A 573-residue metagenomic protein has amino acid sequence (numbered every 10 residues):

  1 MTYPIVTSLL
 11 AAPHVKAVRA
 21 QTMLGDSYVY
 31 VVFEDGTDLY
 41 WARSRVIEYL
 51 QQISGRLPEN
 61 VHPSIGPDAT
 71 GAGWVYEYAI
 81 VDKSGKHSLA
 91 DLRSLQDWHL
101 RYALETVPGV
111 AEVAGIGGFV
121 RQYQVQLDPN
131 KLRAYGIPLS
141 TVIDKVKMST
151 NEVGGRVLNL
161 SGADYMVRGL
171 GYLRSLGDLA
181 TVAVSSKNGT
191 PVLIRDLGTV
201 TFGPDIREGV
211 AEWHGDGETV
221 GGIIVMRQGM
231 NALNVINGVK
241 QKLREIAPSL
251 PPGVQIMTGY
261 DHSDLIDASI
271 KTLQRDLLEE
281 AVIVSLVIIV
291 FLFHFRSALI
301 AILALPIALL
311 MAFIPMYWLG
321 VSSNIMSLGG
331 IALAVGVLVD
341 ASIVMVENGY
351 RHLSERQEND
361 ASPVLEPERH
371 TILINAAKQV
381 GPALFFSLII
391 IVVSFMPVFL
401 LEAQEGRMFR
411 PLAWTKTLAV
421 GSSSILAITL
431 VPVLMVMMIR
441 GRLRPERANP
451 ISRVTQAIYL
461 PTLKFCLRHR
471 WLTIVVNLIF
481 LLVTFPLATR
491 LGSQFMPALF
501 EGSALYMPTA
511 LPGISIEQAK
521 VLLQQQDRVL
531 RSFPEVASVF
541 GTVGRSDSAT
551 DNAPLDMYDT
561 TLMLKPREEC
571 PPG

Functional and structural regions predicted by a protein language model:
M1-V282, V290-F291, R296, I300 (+2 more regions): Membrane-proximal extracytoplasmic
M1-Y49, A211-G573: Hydrophobic regular secondary-structure detector
